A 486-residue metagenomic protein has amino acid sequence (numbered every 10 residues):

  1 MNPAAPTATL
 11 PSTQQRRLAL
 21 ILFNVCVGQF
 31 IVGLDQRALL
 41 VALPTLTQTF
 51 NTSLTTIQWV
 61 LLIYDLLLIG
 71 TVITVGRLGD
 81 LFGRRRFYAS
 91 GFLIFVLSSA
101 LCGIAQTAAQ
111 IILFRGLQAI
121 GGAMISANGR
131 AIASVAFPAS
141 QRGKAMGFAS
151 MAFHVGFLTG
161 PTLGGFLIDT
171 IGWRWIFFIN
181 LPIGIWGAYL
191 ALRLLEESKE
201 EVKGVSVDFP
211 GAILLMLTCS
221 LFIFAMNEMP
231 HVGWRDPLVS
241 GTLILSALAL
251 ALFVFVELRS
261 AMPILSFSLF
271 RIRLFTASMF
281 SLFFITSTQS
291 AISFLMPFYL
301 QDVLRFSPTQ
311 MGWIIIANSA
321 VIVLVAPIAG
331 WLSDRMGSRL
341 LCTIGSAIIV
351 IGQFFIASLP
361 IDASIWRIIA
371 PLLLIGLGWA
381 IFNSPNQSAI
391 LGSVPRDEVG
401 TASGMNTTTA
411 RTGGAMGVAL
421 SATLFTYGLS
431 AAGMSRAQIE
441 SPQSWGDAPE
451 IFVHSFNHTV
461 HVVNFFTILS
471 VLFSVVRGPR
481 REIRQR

Functional and structural regions predicted by a protein language model:
M1-R17, E201, S444-D447, R477-R486: Intrinsic disorder in cytosolic terminal tails and internal cytosolic loops of multi-pass membrane transporters
N2-R193, V325-A329, M336, L340 (+4 more regions): Transmembrane-helix bundle of Major Facilitator Superfamily
S12, A188-M216, L258-R273, D334 (+2 more regions): Flexible interhelical linker loops that connect adjacent transmembrane helices in multi-pass membrane transporters
L20-V27, L34, L39-V41, P210 (+4 more regions): 12-transmembrane solute porter fold
L43, G156-I168, F222, P297 (+2 more regions): Small-residue (Gly/Pro/Ala) motifs that create kinks and tight helix-helix packing interfaces
L43-L46, I132-A133, L167, L195 (+6 more regions): Hydrophobic alpha-helical interface/terminus motif in multipass membrane transporters
D169-L181, E228-V239, S307, T426-N464: A membrane-interface helix-boundary motif in multi-pass transporters
L181-E200, M216-E228, L245-S260, S470-R480: C-terminal membrane-cytosol helix-exit motif in multi-pass small-molecule transporters
